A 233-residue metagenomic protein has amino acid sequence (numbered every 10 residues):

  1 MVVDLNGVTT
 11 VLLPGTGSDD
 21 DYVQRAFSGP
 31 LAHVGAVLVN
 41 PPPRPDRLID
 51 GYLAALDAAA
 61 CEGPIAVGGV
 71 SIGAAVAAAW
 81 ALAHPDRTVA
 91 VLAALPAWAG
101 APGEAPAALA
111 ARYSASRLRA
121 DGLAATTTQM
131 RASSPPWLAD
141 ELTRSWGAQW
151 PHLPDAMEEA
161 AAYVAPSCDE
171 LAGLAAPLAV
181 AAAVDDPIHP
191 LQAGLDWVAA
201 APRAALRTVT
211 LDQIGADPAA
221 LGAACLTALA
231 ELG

Functional and structural regions predicted by a protein language model:
M1-D46: Conserved HGGG/HGGXW glycine-rich cap/lid loop of the alpha/beta-hydrolase fold
R47-I65: Conserved acidic catalytic loop of the alpha/beta-hydrolase fold
G69-A77: Gly/Ala-rich beta-loop-alpha elbow adjacent to hydrolase catalytic centers
L95-R144: Helix-rich cap/lid subdomain of alpha/beta-hydrolase
D140-C168: Hydrophobic, aromatic-rich cap/lid helix
L174, V180-A182: Short beta-strand/loop motif that positions the catalytic acidic residue of the alpha/beta-hydrolase fold
P187-A193: Conserved alpha/beta-hydrolase "acid-adjacent" motif
R203-G233: Catalytic active-site module of serine/aspartate enzymes centered on a nucleophile-bearing elbow/loop
